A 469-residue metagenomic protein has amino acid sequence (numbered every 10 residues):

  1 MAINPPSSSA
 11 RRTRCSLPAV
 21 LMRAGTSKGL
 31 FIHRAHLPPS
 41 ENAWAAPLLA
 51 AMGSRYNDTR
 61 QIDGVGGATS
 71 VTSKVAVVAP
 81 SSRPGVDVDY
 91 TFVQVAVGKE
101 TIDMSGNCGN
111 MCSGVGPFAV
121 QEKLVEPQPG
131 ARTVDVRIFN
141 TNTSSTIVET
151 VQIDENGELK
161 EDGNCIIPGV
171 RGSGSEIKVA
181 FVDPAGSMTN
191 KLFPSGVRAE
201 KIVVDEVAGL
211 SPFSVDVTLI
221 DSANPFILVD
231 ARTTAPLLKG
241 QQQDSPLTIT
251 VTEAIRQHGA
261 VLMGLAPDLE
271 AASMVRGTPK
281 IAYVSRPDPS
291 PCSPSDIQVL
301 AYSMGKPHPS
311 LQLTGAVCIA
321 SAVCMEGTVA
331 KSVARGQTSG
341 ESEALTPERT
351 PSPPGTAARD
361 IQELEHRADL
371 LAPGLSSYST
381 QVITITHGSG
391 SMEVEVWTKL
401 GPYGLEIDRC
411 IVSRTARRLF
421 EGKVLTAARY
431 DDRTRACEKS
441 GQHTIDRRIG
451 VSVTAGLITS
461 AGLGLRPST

Functional and structural regions predicted by a protein language model:
A2-L465: A glycine-rich beta-to-alpha transition motif near the start of alpha/beta enzyme domains, typified by
T469: Ligand-site clamp/hinge motif
